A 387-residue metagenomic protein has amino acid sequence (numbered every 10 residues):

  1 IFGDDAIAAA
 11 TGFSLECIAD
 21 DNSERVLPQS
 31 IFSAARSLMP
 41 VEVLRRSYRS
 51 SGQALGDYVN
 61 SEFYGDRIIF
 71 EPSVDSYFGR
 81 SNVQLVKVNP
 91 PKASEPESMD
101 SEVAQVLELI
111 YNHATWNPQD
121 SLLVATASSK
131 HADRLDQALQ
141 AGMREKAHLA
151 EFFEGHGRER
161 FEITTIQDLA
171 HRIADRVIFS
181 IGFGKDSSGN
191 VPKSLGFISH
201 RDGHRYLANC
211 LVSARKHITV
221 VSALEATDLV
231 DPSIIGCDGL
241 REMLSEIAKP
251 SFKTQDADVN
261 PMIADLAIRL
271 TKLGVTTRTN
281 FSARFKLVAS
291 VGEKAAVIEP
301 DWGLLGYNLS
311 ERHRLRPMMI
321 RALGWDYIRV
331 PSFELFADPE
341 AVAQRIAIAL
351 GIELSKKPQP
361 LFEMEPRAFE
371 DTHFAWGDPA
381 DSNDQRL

Functional and structural regions predicted by a protein language model:
I1-F281: Conserved helicase motor core of SF1/SF2 NTP-dependent helicases
I31, Y206, L315-R316, R345: A general structural detector for well-ordered alpha-helical segments in enzyme core domains, enriched
I173, D186-V191, L305-R312, D338: Active-site-adjacent loop/helix micro-motif of nuclease/hydrolase catalytic cores
T219-S222, V297, R329: Conserved active-site loop/cleft motifs that coordinate metal ions or position small ligands
A226, F285-K286, L335-F336: Positions that flank functional sites
N260-L305, R386-L387: Conserved small-residue-rich
V288-R321, P331-L335: Short beta-strand-loop-alpha-helix junction that forms the active-site gateway of nucleic-acid-processing nucleases
R321-R386: Basic, glycine-rich
